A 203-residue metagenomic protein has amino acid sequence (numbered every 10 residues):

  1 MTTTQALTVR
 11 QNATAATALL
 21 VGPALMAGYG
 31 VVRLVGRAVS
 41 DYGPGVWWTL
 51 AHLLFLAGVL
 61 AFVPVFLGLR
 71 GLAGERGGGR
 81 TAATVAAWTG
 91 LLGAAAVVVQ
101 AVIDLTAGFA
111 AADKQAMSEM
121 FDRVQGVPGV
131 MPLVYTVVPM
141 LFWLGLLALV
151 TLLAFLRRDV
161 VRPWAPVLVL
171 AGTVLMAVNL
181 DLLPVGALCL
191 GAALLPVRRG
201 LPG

Functional and structural regions predicted by a protein language model:
T2-G203: Hydrophobic, aromatic-enriched alpha-helical segments typical of multi-pass transmembrane helices
